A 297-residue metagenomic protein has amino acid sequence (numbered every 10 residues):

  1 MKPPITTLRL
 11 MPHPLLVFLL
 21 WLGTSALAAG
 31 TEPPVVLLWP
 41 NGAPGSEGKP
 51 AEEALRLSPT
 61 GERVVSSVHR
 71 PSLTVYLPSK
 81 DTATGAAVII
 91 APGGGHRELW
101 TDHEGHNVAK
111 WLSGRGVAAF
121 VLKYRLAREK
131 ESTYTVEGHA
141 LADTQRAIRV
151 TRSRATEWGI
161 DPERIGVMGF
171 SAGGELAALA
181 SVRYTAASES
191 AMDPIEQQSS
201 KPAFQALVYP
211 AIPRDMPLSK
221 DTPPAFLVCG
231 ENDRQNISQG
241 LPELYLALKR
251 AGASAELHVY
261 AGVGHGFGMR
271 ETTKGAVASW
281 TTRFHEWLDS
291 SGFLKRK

Functional and structural regions predicted by a protein language model:
G30-T82: N-terminal cap/lid segment of alpha/beta-hydrolase-fold proteins
T84-G93: Short beta-strand element of the alpha/beta-hydrolase
W100-T101, N107, R125-G159, T272-V277: Catalytic nucleophile-loop/oxyanion-hole region of alpha/beta-hydrolase and closely related hydrolase-like folds
T101-F120, Y245-L246: Short amphipathic alpha-helix adjacent to the substrate-entry channel of hydrolases
A142-D221: Primarily recognizes the serine-hydrolase "nucleophile elbow" in alpha/beta-hydrolase and SGNH/GDSL folds
L227-C229: Short beta-strand/loop motif that positions the catalytic acidic residue of the alpha/beta-hydrolase fold
R234-G240: Conserved alpha/beta-hydrolase "acid-adjacent" motif
K249-K297: C-terminal catalytic histidine-bearing segment of alpha/beta-hydrolase fold enzymes
